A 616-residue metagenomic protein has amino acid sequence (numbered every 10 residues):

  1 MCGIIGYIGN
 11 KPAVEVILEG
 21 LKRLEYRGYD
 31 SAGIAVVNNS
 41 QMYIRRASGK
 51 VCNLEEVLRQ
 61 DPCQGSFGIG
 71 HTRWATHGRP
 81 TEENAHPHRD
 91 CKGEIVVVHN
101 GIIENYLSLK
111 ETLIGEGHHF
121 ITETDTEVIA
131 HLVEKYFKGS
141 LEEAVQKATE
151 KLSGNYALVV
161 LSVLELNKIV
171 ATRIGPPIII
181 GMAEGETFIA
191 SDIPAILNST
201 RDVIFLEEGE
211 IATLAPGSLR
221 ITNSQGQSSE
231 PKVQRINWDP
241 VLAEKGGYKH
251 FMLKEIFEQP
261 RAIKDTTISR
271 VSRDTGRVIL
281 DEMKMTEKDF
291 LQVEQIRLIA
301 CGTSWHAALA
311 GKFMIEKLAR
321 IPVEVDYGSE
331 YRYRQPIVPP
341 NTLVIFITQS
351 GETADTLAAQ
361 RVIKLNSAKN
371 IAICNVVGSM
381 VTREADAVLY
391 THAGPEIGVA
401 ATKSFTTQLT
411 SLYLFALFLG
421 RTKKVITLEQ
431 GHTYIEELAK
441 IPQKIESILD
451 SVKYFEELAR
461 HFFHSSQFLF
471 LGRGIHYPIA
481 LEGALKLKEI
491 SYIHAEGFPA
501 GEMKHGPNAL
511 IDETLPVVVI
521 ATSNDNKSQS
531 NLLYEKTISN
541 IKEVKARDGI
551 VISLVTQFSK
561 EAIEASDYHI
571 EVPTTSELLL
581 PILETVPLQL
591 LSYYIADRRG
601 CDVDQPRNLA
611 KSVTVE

Functional and structural regions predicted by a protein language model:
M1-K249, R261-E294, Y333, L428 (+3 more regions): Conserved short alpha-helical segments that host acidic/polar catalytic motifs at enzyme active sites
I4, V36, V97, V160 (+7 more regions): Structural beta-sheet core signal
S66, G70-E83, D274-E287, G311-I347 (+1 more regions): Glycine-rich oxoanion-binding loops at beta->alpha junctions
P87-R89, L161, V170-A171, V203-I204 (+14 more regions): Replace "in large, NTP-powered and nucleic-acid-processing enzymes" with "in large, NTP-powered factors and other
L152-E186, F463-E489, A521, N531-I538: Acidic/histidine-rich
G226, I550, A565, E571 (+1 more regions): Generic C-terminus detector
Q259-I263, T267-R297, V377, A387-V519 (+1 more regions): Active-site phosphate/pyrophosphate-binding segments
L291-K440, T522-N531, E535-I570, L591: Glycine-rich phosphate-binding loops that contact phosphosugars or nucleotide phosphates
